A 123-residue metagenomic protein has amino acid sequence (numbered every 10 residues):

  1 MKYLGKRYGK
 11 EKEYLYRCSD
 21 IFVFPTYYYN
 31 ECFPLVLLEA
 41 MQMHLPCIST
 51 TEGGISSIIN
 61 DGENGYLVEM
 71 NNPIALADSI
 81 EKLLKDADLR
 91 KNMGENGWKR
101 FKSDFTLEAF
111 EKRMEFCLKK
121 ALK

Functional and structural regions predicted by a protein language model:
M1-R7: Nucleotide-activated donor-binding/catalytic signature segment of Leloir-type glycosyltransferases, i.e., the conserved
Y8-S19, Q42, N60: Short acidic alpha-helix that forms the nucleotide-activated donor recognition element in Leloir-type transferases
R17-C32, L45: Acidic donor-binding loop of glycosyltransferase active sites
P34-L37, I55: Short glycine/serine-rich donor-binding loops of glycosyltransferases
Q42, P46-S49: Short hydrophobic beta-strand element within catalytic cores of glycosyltransferases and related nucleotide-activated
S49-G62, Y66-L67: Short acidic/histidine- and often glycine-rich active-site loop of Leloir-type glycosyltransferases that engages
D61-G62, Y66-P73, K82-D88: Conserved acidic donor-binding segment of nucleotide-sugar-dependent glycosyltransferases
A75, K82, L89-S103, F110-F116 (+1 more regions): A short, well-ordered alpha-helix in the C-terminal region of glycosyltransferases
